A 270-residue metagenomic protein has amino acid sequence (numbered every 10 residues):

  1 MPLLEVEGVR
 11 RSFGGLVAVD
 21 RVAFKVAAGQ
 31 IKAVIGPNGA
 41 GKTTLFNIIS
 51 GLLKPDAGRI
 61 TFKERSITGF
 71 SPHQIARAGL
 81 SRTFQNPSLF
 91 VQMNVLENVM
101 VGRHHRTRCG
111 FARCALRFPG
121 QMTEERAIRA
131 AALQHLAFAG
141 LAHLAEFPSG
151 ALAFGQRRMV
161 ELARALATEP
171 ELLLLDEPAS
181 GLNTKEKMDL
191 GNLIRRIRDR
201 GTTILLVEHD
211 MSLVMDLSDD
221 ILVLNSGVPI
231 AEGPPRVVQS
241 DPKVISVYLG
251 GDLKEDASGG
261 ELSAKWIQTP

Functional and structural regions predicted by a protein language model:
M1-P270: Glycine-rich phosphate-binding loops of nucleotide-dependent enzymes
